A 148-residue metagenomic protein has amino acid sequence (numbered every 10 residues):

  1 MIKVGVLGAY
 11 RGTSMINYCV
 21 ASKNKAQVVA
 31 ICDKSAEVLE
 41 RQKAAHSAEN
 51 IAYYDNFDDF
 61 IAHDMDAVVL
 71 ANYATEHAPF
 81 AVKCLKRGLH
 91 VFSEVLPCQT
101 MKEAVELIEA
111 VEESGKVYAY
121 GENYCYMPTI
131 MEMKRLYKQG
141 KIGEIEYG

Functional and structural regions predicted by a protein language model:
M1-A48: N-terminal Rossmann-like dinucleotide-binding module
T13-I16, L39, H77, A81 (+2 more regions): A general structural signal for well-ordered alpha-helical segments in protein cores
Y18, S22, Q42-A45, K83 (+4 more regions): Alpha-helical structural signal in soluble globular domains
K25-Q27, S47-E49, D64, K141-E144: Short loop/turn motifs at secondary-structure junctions
A26, I51, L89, K116-Y118: Short, well-ordered coil/turn segments that N-cap beta-strands
A30, A67, Y147: Short, Asp-centered acidic motifs that coordinate Mg2+ and/or phosphate in catalytic or ligand-binding sites
A48-A110: Beta-loop-alpha module in the N-terminal Rossmann-like domain of NAD(P)-dependent dehydrogenases, especially those
C98-G148: A contiguous active-site-proximal alpha/beta segment in oxidoreductase catalytic domains
